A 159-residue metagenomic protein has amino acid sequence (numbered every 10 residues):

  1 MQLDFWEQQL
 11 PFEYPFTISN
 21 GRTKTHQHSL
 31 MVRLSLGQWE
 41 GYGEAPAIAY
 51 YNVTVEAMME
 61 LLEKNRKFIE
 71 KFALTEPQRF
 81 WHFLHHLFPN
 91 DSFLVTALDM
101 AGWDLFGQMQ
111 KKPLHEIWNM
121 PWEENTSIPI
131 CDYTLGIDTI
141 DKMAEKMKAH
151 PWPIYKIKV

Functional and structural regions predicted by a protein language model:
M1-Q8, G21, H82-H85, Q108 (+1 more regions): N-terminal amphipathic alpha-helix/helix-capping segment at the start of soluble metabolic enzymes
M1-Y51: Structured beta-strand/loop patches that form or line metal/cofactor-binding pockets in enzymes
E7-Q9, E13-P15, V95, L114-H115 (+1 more regions): Generic secondary-structure boundary/loop-capping signal
Y14-F16, N20-R22, N52-V55, F88 (+2 more regions): Solvent-exposed, flexible loop/coil residues
F16-T17, T23, Y42, W103 (+2 more regions): Broad hydrophobic/π-residue packing in well-ordered secondary structure
R22-H26, Y51-V53, E60-K64, H150-Y155: Short, low-complexity, polar/charged sequence segments that are solvent-exposed and flexible
L34-L36, E40-M109: Metal- or metallocofactor-binding catalytic centers and their adjacent structured scaffolds across diverse enzyme
H115-V159: Metal-dependent enolase-superfamily TIM-barrel catalytic cores that perform enediolate-based chemistry
